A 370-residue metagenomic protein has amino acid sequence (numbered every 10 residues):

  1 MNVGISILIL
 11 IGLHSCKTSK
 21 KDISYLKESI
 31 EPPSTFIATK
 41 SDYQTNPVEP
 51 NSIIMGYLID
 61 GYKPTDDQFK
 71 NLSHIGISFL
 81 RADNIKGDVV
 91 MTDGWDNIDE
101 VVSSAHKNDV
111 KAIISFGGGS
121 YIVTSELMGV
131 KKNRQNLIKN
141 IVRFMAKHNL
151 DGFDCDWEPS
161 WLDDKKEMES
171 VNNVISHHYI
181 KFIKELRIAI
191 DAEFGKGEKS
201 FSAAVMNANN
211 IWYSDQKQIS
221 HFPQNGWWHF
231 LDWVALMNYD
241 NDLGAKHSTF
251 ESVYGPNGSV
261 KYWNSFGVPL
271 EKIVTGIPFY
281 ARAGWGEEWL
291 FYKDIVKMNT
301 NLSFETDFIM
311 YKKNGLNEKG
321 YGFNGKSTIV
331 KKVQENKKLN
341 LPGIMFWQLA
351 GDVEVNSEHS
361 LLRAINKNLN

Functional and structural regions predicted by a protein language model:
H14-S15: C-terminal motif of bacterial Sec signal peptides marking the signal peptidase cleavage site
I23-M145, V171, S248-N257, E271 (+1 more regions): Glycan-recognition patch characteristic of GH18 chitinases/ENGases and related GlcNAc/peptidoglycan-binding proteins
P33-D42, K70-L72, L270-K337, V355 (+1 more regions): Glycan-binding loop/region signatures in secreted carbohydrate-active enzymes
Q44-V48, D99-I113, G117-G118, I180-K199 (+3 more regions): Surface-exposed amphipathic alpha-helices with a cationic face
M55, I85-G94, K139, D156-N301: Substrate-binding surface in catalytic domains of secreted glycosidases
Y57-N71, G129-A146, I211-W227, F323-K337: Short, acidic/polar
I75, I114, C155, L186 (+4 more regions): Conserved, mostly hydrophobic/aromatic
W95-V102, I138-M145, S176-R187, P256-K261 (+3 more regions): Generic structural signal for well-ordered alpha-helices, preferentially at hydrophobic/aromatic core positions
